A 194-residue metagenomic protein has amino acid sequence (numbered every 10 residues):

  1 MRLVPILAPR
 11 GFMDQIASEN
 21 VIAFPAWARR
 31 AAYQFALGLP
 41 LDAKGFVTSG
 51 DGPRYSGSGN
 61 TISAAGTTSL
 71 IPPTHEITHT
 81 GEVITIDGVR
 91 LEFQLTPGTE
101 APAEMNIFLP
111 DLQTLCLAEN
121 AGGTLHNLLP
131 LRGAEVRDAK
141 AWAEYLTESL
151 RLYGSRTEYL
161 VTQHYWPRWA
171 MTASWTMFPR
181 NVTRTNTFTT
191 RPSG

Functional and structural regions predicted by a protein language model:
M1, L7-R10, T96, C116-A118 (+1 more regions): Active-site neighborhood of phospho(di)ester-bond hydrolases with catalytic His/Asp-centered motifs
M1-P73, I77-H79: Active-site HxH/HxHxD metal-binding segment of metal-dependent hydrolases
R2-I16, N106, T183-S193: Acidic, His- and aromatic-enriched active-site or binding-groove loops in soluble protein domains that engage sugars
R2-V4, N20-W27, L131-G133, S174-T183: Short secondary-structure boundary/capping segments
L7-G11, Y33-L37, K44, N120 (+3 more regions): Short, surface-exposed, polar/charged, turn-prone segments marking secondary-structure boundaries
S18, S56-N127, R132-K140: Catalytic core of the metallo-beta-lactamase
T114-L115, T124, K140-G194: Divalent-metal (often Zn2+) His-rich catalytic cores of metallo-beta-lactamase-fold enzymes
